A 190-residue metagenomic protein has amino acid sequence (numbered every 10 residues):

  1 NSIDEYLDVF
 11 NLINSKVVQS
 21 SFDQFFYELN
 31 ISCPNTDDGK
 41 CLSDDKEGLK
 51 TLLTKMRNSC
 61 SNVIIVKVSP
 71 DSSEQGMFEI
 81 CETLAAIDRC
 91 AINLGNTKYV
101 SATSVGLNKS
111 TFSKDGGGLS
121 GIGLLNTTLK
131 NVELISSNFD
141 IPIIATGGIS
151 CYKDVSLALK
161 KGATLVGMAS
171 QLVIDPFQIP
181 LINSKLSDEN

Functional and structural regions predicted by a protein language model:
N1, I182, L186-E189: N-terminal capping/small domains of soluble enzymes
N1-I87, L107-S113: Active-site entrance/lid segments in N-terminal catalytic domains of soluble metabolic enzymes
D8, S72-A86, S136-F139, I149-V166: Catalytic cores of alpha/beta
I31-C33, A91-K98, G148-I149, D154-I182: Glycine-rich phosphate-binding active-site loops on the catalytic face of alpha/beta enzymes
P34-D44, M77-S137, F177-S184: Glycine/Thr-rich beta-alpha phosphate-binding loop at enzyme active sites
C41-D45, S69, S120-L124, I144-G148 (+1 more regions): Glycine- and other small-residue-rich loops at beta-strand/loop junctions that grip anionic moieties
S61, F139-I141: His-Asp phosphorelay/catalytic-motif detector in bacterial-type signaling
I64, I143, V166: Hydrophobic anchor at the start of a short beta-strand that flanks the dinucleotide cofactor-binding loop
